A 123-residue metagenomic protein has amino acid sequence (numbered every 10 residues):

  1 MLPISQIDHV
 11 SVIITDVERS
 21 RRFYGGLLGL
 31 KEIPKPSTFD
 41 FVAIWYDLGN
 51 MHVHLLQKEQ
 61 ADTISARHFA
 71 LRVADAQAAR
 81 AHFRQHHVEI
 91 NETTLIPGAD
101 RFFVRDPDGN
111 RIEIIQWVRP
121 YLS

Functional and structural regions predicted by a protein language model:
M1-P3, I33, R84-S123: Vicinal oxygen chelate
M1-R19, A66-F69, P120-S123: N-terminal beta-strand motif that seeds the catalytic metal site of vicinal oxygen chelate
S11-H52: Core segments of cupin and vicinal oxygen chelate
T38-V42, T63, I96-D100: Short acidic/glycine-enriched loop/turn segments that link adjacent beta-strands
H54-L56, E113: Conserved beta-strand in the GNAT
F69-F83: Mid-chain, well-packed structural core segment of small domains
